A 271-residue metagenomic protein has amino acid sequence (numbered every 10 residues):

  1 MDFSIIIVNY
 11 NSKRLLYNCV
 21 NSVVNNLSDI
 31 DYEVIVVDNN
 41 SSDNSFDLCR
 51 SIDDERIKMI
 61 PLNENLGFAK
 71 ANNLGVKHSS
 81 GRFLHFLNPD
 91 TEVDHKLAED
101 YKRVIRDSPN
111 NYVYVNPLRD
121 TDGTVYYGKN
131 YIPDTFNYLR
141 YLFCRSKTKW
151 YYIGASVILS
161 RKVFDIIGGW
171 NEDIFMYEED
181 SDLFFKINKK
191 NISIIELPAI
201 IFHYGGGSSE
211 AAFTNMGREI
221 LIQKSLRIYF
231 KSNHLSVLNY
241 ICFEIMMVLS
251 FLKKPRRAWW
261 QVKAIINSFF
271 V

Functional and structural regions predicted by a protein language model:
S22, D38-D47, E64: A conserved acidic beta->alpha catalytic loop
S22-D31: Short, acidic, metal-binding catalytic loop of nucleotide-sugar glycosyltransferases
P61-S79: Glycine-rich, basic loop-to-helix element that forms the pyrophosphate-binding segment of sugar-nucleotide handling
L84: Short aromatic/hydrophobic "clamp" motif used to bind/position activated sugar donors
E92-Y127: Conserved donor NDP-sugar-binding/catalytic core segment of glycosyltransferases
Y131-W150, G154: Short, flexible, basic/aromatic active-site loop/helix in glycosyltransferases
Y151-G168, D173-I200: A short, conserved alpha-helix in the catalytic core of glycosyltransferases
N215-V271: Non-catalytic, C-terminal membrane-associated alpha-helical segments of glycosyltransferases
